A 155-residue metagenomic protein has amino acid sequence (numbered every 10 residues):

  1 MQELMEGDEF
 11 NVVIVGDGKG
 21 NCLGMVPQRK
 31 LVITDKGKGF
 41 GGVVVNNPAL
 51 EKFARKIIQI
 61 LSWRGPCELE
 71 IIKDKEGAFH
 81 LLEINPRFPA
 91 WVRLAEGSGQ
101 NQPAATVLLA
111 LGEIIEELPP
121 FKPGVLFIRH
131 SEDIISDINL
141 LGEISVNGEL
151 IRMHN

Functional and structural regions predicted by a protein language model:
M1-I57, L61, I72-H80: Phosphate-binding site of ATP-dependent enzymes
L31-G42, N85-G99: Glycine-rich phosphate/pyrophosphate-binding beta-alpha loops
A49-K56, Q100-L111: Amphipathic alpha-helical segments that line or abut small-molecule/effector binding pockets and mediate allosteric
A78, P86-F88, R93-L94, I144-N155: An exposure/low-complexity boundary signal
A104-N155: Peripheral (often C-terminal) accessory segments that flank ATP-dependent C-N-forming ligase machineries
